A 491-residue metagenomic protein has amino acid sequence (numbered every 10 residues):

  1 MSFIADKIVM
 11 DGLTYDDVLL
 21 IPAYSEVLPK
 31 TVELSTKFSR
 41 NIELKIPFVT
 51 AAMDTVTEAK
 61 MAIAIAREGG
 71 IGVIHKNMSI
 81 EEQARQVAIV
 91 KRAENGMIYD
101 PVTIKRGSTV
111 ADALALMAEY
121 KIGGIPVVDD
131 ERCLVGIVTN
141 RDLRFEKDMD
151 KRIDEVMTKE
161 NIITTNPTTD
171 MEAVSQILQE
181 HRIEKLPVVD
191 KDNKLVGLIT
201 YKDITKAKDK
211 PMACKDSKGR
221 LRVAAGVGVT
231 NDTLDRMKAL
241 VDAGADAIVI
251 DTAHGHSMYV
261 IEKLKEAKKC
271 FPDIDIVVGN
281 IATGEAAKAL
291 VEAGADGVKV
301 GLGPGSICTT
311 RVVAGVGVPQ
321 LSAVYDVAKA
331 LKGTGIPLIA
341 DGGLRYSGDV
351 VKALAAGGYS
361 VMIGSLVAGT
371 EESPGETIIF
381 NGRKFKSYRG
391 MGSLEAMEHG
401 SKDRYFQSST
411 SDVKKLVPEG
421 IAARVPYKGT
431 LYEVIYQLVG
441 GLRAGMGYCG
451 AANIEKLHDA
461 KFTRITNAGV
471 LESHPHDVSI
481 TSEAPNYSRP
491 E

Functional and structural regions predicted by a protein language model:
M1-Y24, I104-K105, N166, G226 (+3 more regions): Alpha/beta catalytic cores of nucleotide-metabolism and tRNA/nucleoside-modifying enzymes
K30, S79-A88, E146-D150, K194-C214 (+5 more regions): Active-site-adjacent beta->alpha loops and helix N-cap segments on the catalytic face of soluble alpha/beta enzymes
K30-L44, A51-M53, E82-Y120, V127-D129 (+5 more regions): Bateman/CBS regulatory modules and CBS-like beta-alpha motifs in cytosolic regions of diverse proteins
E43-T50, G96-P101, D216-G226, A267-A282 (+2 more regions): Short beta-strand/loop segments at the ligand-binding rim of alpha/beta enzyme cores
K60-I63, D235-A243, A282-V300, A340 (+1 more regions): Catalytic cores of alpha/beta
R67-E82, A245-S257, D296-A314, L344-I378: Glycine-rich phosphate-binding active-site loops on the catalytic face of alpha/beta enzymes
V73-N77, T103-I104, G124-P126, T164-T165 (+6 more regions): Catalytic beta/alpha-barrel core
I74-S79, I122, P126, C133-M149 (+4 more regions): Short beta->alpha transition motifs characteristic of CBS
